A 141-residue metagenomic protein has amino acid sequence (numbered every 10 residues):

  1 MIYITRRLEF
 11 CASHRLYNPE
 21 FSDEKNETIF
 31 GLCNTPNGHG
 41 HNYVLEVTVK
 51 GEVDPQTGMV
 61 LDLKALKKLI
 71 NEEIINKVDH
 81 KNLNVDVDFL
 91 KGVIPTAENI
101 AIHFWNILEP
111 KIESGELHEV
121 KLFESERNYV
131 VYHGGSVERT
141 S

Functional and structural regions predicted by a protein language model:
M1-S141: Charge-rich, low-complexity N-terminal segments
